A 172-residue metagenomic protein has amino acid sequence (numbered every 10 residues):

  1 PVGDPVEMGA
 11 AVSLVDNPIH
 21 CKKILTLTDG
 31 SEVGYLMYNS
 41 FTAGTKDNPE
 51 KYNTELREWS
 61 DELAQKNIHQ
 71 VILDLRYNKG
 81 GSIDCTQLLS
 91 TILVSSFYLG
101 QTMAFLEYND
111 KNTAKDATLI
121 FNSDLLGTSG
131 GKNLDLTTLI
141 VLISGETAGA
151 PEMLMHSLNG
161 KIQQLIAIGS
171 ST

Functional and structural regions predicted by a protein language model:
P1-G3, Q65, V94, Y98-Q101 (+2 more regions): Extracellular low-complexity Ser/Thr/Asn/Gly-rich intrinsically disordered segments
P1-V71, C85, S95-Y98: Flexible, low-complexity junctional segments that flank or bridge functional domains
V12-D16, S40-G44, Q70, R76-I83 (+3 more regions): Solvent-exposed loop/turn segments at secondary-structure junctions within structured extracellular/periplasmic domains
G34-Y38, Q70-D74, Q101-F105, N133 (+2 more regions): Structural recognition of the beta-strand scaffold that forms the well-ordered cores of secreted hydrolase catalytic
N53-S60, D74, T86-S90, L139 (+1 more regions): Extracytoplasmic/secreted envelope proteins and their assembly/folding machinery, especially bacterial periplasmic
E58-A64, I92, L126-G130, H156-N159: Mature extracellular/periplasmic domains of secretome proteins
G80-T138: Gly/Ser/Thr-rich loop/hinge elements
L136, V141, G149-I162, A167-T172: Extracellular protease catalytic domains of secreted zymogens
